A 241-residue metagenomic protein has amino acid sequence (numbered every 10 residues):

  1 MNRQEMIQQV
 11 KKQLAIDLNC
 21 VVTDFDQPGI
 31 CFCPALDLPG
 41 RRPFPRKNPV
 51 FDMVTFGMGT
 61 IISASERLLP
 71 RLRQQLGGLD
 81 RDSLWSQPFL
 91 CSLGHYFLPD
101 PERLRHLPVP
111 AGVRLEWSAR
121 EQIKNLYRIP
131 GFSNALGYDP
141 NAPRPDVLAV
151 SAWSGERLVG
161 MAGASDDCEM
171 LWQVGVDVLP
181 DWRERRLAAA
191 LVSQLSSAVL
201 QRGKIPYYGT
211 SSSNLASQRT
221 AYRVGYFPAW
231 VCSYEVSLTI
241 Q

Functional and structural regions predicted by a protein language model:
R3-R128, N134: Acyl-donor-binding surface of acyltransferase catalytic domains
T60-E66, M170, V199-S211: Conserved GNAT acetyl-CoA-binding A-motif
L90-G94, P101-L104, Y138, A142 (+2 more regions): FIC/Doc superfamily catalytic core
L90-P99, F227-Q241: Conserved catalytic-core motifs of GNAT/GCN5-like acyltransferases
R128-A149: Active-site rim helix/loop that mediates acceptor-substrate recognition in acyltransferases
A142-L148, W153-L171, G175-L179: A conserved beta-strand-loop-helix scaffold within acyl/acetyltransferase catalytic domains
V174, E184-V199, R219, R223: Conserved acetyl-CoA-binding loop-helix of GNAT-fold acetyltransferases
Y207-Q218, F227, V236-L238: Conserved beta-strand-loop-alpha-helix junction that forms the acyl-donor binding cleft
